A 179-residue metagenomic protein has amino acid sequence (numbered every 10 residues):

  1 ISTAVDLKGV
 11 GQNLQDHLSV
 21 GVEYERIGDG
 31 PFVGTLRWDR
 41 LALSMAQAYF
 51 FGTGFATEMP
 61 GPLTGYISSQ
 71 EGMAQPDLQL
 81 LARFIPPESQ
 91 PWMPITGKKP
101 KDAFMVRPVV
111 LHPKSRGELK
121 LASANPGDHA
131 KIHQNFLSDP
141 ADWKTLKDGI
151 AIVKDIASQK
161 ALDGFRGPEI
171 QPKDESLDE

Functional and structural regions predicted by a protein language model:
I1-A46, G54: Glycine-rich loop(s) and the adjacent beta-strand/alpha-helix scaffold that form part
I27-G30, S44-E179: FAD-dependent oxidoreductase catalytic-site/capping-region signature
